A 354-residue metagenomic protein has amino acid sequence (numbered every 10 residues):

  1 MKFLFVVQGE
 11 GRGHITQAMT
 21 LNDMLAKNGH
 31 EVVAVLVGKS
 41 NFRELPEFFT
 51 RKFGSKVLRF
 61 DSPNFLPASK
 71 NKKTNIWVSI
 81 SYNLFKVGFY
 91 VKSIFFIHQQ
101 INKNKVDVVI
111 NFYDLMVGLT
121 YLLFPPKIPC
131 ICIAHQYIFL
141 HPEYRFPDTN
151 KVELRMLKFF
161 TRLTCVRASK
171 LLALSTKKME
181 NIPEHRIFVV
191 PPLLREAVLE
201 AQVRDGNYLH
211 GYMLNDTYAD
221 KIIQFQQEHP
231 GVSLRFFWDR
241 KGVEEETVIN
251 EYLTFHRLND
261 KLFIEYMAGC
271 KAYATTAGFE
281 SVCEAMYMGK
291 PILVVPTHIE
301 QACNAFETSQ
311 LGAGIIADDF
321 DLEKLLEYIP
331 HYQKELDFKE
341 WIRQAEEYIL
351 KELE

Functional and structural regions predicted by a protein language model:
V7-M19: A short, glycine/small-residue-rich beta-strand->loop->alpha-helix junction that serves as a flexible
G9, K27-N28, V32-F85: Conserved nucleotide-sugar phosphate-binding/catalytic loop shared by glycosyltransferases and other
K72-V108, L115-M116: Conserved nucleotide-sugar donor-binding subdomain of glycosyltransferases
V109-F112, E265-N304: A donor-sugar binding/catalytic signature common to diverse glycosyltransferases and related nucleotide-sugar
F124, I128-V189: Active-site-proximal region of nucleotide-activated glycan assembly enzymes, centered on histidine/acidic-rich loops
N150, L174-K178, R186-G242: Active-site donor-nucleotide binding/catalytic segment of nucleotide-sugar enzymes
L163-A168, A313-E354: Leloir-type glycosyltransferase catalytic cores
R240-C283: Donor nucleotide-activated moiety binding/catalytic core segment of transferases that use nucleotide-activated donors
